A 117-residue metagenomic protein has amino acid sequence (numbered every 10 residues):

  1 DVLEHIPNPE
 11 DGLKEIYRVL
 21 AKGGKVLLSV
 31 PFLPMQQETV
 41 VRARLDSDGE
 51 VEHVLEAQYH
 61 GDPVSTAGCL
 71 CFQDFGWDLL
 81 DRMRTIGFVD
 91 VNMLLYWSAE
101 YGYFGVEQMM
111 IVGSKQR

Functional and structural regions predicted by a protein language model:
D1-P7: A short SAM/SAH-binding and catalytic strip from SAM-dependent methyltransferases
P7-R117: S-adenosyl-L-methionine-dependent methyltransferase catalytic module, highlighting the catalytic core
